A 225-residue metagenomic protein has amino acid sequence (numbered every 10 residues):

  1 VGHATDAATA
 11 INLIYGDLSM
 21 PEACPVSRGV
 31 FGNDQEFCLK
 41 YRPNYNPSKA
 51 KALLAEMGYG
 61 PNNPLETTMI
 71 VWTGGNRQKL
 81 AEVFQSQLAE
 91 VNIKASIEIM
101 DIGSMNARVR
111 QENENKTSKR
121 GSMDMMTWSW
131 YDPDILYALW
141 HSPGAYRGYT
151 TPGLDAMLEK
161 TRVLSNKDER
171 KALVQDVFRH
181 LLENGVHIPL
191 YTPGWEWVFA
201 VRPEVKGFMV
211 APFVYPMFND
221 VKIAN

Functional and structural regions predicted by a protein language model:
G2-V30, R42, K79-L80, L181-P189: Periplasmic-binding protein-like
H3, A8, N12, C24 (+5 more regions): Solvent-exposed, polar/charged alpha-helical surfaces in well-ordered, non-transmembrane soluble domains, broadly
A4-T5, K40-S48, G74-E82, M100-G103 (+2 more regions): Soluble non-cytosolic domains of exported or imported proteins
A7-A10, L18-P21, V30-G32, T73-R77 (+4 more regions): Solvent-exposed loop/turn segments at secondary-structure junctions within structured extracellular/periplasmic domains
N12, M57-T73, T117-T127, S165-V201: Bilobed periplasmic-binding protein-like "clamshell/Venus-flytrap" ligand-binding domains
M20-E56, T73-K79: Structural transition elements
F31-K49, Y59-L65, R110-K119, A138-S165 (+1 more regions): Short, solvent-exposed loop/beta-turn-alpha elements that line the ligand-binding surface or hinge of extracytoplasmic
Q87-H141, L173-V174: Periplasmic binding protein-like
